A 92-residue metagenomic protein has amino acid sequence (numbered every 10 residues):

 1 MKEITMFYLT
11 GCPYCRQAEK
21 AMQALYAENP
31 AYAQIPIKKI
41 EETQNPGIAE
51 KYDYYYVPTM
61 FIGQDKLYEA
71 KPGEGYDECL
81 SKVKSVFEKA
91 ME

Functional and structural regions predicted by a protein language model:
M1-N29: Local sequence-structure signature of Cys/Sec-based thiol-disulfide redox active-site neighborhoods
M1-T5, Q34, E92: Extracytoplasmic thiol/disulfide redox context detector
P13-Y14, Q44, E74: Short alpha-helical
Y32-P46: Thiol-based oxidoreductase modules, predominantly thioredoxin-like and allied folds used for disulfide exchange
A49: A hydrophobic alpha-helix adjacent to the NAD(P)-binding/active-site core of NAD(P)-dependent oxidoreductases, strongly
Y52-I62: Structural micro-motif
I62-E92: Non-catalytic, surface beta->alpha helical segment in thiol-disulfide oxidoreductase systems
